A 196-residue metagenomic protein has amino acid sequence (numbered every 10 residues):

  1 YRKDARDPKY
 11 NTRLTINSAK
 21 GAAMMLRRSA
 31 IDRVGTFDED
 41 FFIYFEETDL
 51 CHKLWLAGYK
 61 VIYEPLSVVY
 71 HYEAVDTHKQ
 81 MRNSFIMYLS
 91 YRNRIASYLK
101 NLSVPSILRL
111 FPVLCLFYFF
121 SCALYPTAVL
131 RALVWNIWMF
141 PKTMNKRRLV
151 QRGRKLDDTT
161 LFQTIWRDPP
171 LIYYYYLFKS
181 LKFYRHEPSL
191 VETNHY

Functional and structural regions predicted by a protein language model:
Y1-F42, T48, A57: Acidic/His-rich active-site region of diverse nucleotide-sugar glycosyltransferases
D7-Y10, G35, Y70-Q80: Short glycine/proline- and charge-enriched loop/turn segments that cap or connect secondary-structure elements
M25, I43-F45, C51, K60-P65 (+2 more regions): Conserved active-site beta-strand element of glycosyltransferases/polysaccharide synthases
F45-D49, Y88-N93, T127, R131: A structural signal for well-ordered alpha-helical segments within the folded catalytic domains of diverse enzymes
F85: Acidic/histidine-rich catalytic neighborhood
S97-Y98: Short alpha-helical functional segments enriched in proximate histidine and acidic residues
P105-Y196: Non-catalytic, C-terminal membrane-associated alpha-helical segments of glycosyltransferases
